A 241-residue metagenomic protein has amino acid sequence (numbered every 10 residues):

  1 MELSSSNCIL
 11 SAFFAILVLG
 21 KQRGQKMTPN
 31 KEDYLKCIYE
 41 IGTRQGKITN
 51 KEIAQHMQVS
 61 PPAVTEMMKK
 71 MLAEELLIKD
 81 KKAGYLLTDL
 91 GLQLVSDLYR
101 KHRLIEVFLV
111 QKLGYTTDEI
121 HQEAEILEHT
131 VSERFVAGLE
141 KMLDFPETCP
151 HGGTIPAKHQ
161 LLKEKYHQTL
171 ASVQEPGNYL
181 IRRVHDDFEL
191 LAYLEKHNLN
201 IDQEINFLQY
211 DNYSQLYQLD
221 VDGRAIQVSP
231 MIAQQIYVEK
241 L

Functional and structural regions predicted by a protein language model:
R44-E52: Short acidic, hydrophobic short linear motifs in intrinsically disordered regions
Q55, L72-A73: Alpha-helical residues within the helix-turn-helix
P62, D118: Key DNA-contact positions within bacterial/archaeal DNA-binding proteins
M68-K69: Short, hydrophobic-biased segments on the C-terminal half of alpha helices that form "recognition helices"
A73-D80: A short, conserved structural fragment
A83-H102: Basic, amphipathic "hinge/linker" alpha-helix immediately C-terminal to the N-terminal HTH DNA-binding motif
E128-Q234: Mid-protein regulatory/catalytic core that forms ligand/cofactor-binding pockets and protein-protein interaction
